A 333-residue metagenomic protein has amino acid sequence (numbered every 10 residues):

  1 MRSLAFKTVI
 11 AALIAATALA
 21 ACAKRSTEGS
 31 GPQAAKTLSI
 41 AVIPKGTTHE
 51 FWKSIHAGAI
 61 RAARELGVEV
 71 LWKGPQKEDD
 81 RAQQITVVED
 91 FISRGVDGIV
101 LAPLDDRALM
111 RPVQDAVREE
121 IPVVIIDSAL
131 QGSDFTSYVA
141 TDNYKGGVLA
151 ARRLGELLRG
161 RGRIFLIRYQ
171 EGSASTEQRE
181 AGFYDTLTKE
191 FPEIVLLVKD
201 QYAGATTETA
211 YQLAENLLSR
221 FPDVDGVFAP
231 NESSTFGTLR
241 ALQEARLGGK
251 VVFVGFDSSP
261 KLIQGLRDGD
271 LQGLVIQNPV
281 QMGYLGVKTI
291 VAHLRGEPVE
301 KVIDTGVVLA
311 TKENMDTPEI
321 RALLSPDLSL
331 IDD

Functional and structural regions predicted by a protein language model:
M1-I10: Bacterial N-terminal signal peptides that target proteins for export
V9-A18: Bacterial N-terminal signal peptides
A21-D333: A residue-level marker of the well-folded mature domains of exported/periplasmic proteins
